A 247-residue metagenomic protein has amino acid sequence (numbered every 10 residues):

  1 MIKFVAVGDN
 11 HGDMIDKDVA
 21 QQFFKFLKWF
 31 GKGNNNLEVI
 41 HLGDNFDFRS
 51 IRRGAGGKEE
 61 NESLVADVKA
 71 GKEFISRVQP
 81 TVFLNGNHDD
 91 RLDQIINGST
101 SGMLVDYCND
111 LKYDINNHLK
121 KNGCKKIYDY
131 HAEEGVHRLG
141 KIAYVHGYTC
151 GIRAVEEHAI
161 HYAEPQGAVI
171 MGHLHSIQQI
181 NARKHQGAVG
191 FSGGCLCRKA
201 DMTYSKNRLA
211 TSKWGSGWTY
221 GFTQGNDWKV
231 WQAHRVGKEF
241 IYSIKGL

Functional and structural regions predicted by a protein language model:
M1-V5, V136-A143, N226: Beta-strand-turn-beta hairpins that frame and shape the catalytic cleft of phosphate-ester-processing enzymes
V5-K121: Core catalytic region of metal-dependent phosphoesterases/phosphodiesterases, especially metallo-beta-lactamase-like
Q21-F24, K69, Y130-V136, A154-A159 (+1 more regions): A generic local structural motif
L27-N35, S76-V78, L119-K120, H137-L139 (+3 more regions): Flexible, charged surface loops at secondary-structure boundaries
V39-L42, P80-G86, D129, Y144-H146 (+3 more regions): A structural signal for short, well-ordered beta-strand segments and their strand-loop junctions that often border
S99-A143, G147, L174, C195 (+1 more regions): Active-site-proximal loop/helix segment associated with metal-binding centers of metalloenzymes
I142-W231: Conserved beta-sheet core of the metallophosphoesterase superfamily
T223-L247: A short C-terminal boundary segment appended to hydrolase-like catalytic domains
